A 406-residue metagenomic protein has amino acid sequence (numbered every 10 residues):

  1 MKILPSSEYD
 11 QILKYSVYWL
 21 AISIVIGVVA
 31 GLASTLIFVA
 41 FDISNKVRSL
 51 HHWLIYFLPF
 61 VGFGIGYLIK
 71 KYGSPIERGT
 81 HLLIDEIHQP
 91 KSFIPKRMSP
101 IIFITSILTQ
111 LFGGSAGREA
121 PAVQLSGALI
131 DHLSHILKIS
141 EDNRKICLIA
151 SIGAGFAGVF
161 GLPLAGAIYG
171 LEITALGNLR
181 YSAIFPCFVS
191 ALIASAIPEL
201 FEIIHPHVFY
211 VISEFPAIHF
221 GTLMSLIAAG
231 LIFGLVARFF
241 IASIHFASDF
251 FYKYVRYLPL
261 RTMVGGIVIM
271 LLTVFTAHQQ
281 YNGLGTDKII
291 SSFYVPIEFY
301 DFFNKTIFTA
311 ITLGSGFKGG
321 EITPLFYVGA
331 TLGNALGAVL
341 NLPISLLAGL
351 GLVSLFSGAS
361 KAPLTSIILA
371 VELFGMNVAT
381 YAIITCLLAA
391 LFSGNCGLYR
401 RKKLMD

Functional and structural regions predicted by a protein language model:
M1-D406: Alpha-helical transmembrane segments and immediately membrane-proximal extracytoplasmic
